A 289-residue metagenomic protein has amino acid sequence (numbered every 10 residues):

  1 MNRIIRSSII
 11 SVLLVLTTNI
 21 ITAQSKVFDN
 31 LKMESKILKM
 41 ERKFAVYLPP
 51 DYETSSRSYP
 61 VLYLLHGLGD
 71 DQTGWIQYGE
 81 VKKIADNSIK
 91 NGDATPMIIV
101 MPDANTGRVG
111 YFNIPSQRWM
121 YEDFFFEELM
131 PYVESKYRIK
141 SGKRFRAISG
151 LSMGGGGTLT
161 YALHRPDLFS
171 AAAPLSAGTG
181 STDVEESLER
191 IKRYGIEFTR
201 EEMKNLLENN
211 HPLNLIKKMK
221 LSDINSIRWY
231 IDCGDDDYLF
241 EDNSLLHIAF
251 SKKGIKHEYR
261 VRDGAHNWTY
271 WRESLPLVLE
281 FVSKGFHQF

Functional and structural regions predicted by a protein language model:
M1-K26: Bacterial Sec-dependent N-terminal signal peptides
Q24-F289: Non-catalytic cap/lid and distal C-terminal segments of serine-dependent acyl enzymes
